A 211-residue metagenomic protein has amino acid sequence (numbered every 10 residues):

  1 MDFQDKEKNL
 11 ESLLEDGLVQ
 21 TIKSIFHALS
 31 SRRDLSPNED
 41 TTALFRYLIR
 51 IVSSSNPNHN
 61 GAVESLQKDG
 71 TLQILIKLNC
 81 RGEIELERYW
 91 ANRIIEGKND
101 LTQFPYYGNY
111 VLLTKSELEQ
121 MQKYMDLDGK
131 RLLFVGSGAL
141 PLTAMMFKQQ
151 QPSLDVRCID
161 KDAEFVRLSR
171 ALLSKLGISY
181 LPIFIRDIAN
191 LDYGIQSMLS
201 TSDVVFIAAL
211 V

Functional and structural regions predicted by a protein language model:
D5-L66, G70: A short N-terminal interaction module
R46-L127: Conserved Class I S-adenosyl-L-methionine-dependent methyltransferase catalytic core
L127-L140: Conserved class I S-adenosyl-L-methionine
A139-S153: Conserved SAM-binding loop of SAM-dependent methyltransferases across substrates and taxa, primarily the Class I
D155-D160: Conserved SAM-binding motif I beta-strand of class I
D162-E164: Conserved SAM/SAH-binding beta-strand->alpha-helix loop
L168-L199: S-adenosyl-L-methionine
S200-V211: A short SAM/SAH-binding and catalytic strip from SAM-dependent methyltransferases
